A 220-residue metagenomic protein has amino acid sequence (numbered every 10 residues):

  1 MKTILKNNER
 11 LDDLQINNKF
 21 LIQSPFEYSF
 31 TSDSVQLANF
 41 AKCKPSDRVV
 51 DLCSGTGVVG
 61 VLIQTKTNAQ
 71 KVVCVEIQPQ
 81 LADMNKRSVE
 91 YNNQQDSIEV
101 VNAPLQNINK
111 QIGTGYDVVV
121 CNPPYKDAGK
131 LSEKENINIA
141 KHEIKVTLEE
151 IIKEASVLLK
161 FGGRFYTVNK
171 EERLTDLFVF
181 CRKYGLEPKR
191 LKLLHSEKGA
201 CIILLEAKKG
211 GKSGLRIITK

Functional and structural regions predicted by a protein language model:
I4-R48, S54-K66, E206, I217-I218: SAM-dependent Rossmann-like transferase core, predominantly class I methyltransferases with a strong bias toward
Q15, C43, Q94, R182-G185: Short, structurally constrained coil/turn elements that cap an alpha-helix or connect an alpha-helix to the following
K19, D47, Q70, D96-I98 (+2 more regions): A structural micro-motif
F20, F26, F30, V146-L204: Conserved Class I SAM-dependent methyltransferase catalytic core
L37, N122, I151, A207: Residue-level signal for inorganic ion chemistry
N39-S132: Conserved SAM/SAH cofactor-binding pocket of Class I
P123-E150: Mobile active-site "lid"/loop adjacent to the S-adenosyl-L-methionine
G199-K220: Flexible, glycine-/basic-rich loop-and-beta segments that form/coincide with the SAM-dependent methyltransferase
